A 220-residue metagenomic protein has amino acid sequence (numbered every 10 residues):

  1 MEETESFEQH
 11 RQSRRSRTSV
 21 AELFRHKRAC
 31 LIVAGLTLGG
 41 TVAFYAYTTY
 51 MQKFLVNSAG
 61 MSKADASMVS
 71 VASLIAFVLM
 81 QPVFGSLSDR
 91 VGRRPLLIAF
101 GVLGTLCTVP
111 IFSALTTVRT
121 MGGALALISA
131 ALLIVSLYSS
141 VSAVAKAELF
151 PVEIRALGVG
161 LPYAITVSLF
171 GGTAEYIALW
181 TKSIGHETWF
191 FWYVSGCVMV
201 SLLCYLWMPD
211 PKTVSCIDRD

Functional and structural regions predicted by a protein language model:
E2-S19, V214-D220: Flexible cytoplasmic inter-helical loops of multi-pass small-molecule transporters
R28-F77, F170-E175: Extracytoplasmic gate region of multi-pass secondary transporters
R90-G101: Cytoplasmic membrane-interface "Motif A"-like loop-to-helix N-cap segments of 12-TM Major Facilitator Superfamily
V102-R119: C-terminal ends and interior cores of transmembrane alpha-helices in multi-pass membrane transporters/permeases
M121-L137: Hydrophobic core of transmembrane alpha-helices in multi-pass small-molecule transporters, especially MFS/SLC-type
L137-F150: Intracellular juxtamembrane helix-capping segments at the cytosolic ends of symmetry-related transmembrane helices
A147, V152-I184: A late C-terminal transmembrane helix in Major Facilitator Superfamily
G196-D220: Multi-pass alpha-helical transporter architecture, strongest for 12-TM Major Facilitator/SLC carriers used
